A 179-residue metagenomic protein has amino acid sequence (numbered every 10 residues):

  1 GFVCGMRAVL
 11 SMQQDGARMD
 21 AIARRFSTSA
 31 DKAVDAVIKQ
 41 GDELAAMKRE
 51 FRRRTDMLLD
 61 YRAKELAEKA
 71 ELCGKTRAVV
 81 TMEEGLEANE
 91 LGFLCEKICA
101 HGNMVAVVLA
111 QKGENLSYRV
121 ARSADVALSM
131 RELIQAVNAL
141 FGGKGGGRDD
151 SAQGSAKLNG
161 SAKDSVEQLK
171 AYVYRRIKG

Functional and structural regions predicted by a protein language model:
G1-G179: Terminal appendage regions of diverse proteins
